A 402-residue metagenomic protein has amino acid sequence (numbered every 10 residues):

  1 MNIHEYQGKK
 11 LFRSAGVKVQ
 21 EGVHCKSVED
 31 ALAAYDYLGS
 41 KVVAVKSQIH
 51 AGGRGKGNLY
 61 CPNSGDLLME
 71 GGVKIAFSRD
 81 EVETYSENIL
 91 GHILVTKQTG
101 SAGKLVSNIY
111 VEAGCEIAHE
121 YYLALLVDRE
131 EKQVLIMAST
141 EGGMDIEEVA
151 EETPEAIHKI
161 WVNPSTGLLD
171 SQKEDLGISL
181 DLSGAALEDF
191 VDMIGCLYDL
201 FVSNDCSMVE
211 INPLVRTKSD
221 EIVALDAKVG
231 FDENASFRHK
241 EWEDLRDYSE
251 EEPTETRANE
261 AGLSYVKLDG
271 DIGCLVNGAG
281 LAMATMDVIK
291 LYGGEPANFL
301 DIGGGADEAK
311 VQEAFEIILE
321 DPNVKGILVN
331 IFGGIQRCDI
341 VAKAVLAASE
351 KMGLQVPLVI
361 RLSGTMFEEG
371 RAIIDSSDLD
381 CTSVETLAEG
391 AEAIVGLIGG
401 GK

Functional and structural regions predicted by a protein language model:
M1-I211, V215-V329, D339-V341, E350 (+1 more regions): ATP-dependent carboxylate/acyl-activation modules
G334: Catalytic core of bacterial c-di-GMP phosphodiesterases, primarily the EAL and HD-GYP domains, capturing alpha-helical
L346-A347: Short amphipathic alpha-helix used as the core "switch/output" element in two-component signaling
Q355-G364: Short internal beta-strands
